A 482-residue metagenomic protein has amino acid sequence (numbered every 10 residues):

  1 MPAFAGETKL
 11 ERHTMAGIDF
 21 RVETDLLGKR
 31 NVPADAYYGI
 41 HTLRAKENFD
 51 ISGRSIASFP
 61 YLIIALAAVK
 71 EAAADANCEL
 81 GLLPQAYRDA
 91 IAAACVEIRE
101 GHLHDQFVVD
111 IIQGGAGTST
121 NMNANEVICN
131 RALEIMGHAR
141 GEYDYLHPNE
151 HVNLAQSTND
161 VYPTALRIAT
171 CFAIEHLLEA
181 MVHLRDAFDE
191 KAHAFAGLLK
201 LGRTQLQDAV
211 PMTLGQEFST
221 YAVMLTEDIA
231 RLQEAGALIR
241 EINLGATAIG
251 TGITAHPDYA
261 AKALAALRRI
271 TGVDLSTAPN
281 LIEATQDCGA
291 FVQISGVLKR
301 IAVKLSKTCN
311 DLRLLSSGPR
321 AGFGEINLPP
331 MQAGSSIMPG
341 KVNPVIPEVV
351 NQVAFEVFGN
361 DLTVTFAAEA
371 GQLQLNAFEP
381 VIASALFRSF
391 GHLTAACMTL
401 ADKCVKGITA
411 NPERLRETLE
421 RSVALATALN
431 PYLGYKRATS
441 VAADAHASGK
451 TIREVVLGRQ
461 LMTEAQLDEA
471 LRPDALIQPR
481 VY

Functional and structural regions predicted by a protein language model:
G6-K9: A cross-taxon signal for low-complexity, glycine/charged-rich
E11-Y482: Conserved, well-structured ligand/cofactor-binding cores
